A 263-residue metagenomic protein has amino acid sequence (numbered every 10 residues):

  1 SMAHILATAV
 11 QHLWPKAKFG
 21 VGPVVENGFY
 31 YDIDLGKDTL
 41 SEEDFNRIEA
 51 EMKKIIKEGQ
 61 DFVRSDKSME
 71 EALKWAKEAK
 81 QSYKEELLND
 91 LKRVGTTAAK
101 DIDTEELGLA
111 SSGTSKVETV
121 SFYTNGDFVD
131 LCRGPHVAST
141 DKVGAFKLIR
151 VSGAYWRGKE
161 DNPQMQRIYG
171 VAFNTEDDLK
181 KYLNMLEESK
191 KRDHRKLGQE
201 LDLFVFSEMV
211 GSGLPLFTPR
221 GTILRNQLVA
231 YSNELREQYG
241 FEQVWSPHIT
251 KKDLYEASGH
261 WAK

Functional and structural regions predicted by a protein language model:
S1-L13, N226-S232, R236: Active/ligand-binding-proximal structured segments within catalytic/core domains that scaffold catalytic residues
K18-V24, Y30-K263: Auxiliary tRNA-acceptor-end handling modules of aminoacyl-tRNA synthetases
